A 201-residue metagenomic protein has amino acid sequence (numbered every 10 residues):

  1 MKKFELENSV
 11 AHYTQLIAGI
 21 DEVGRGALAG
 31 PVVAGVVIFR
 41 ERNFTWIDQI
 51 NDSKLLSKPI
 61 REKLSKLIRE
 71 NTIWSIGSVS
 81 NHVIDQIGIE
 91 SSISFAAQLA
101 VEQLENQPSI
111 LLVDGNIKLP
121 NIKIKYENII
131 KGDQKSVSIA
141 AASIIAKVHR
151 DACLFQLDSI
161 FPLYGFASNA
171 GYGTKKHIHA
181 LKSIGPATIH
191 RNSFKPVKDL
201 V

Functional and structural regions predicted by a protein language model:
M1-V201: RNase H-like, Mg2+-dependent phosphodiesterase core, and more generally RNA phosphate-backbone-engaging helix-loop
